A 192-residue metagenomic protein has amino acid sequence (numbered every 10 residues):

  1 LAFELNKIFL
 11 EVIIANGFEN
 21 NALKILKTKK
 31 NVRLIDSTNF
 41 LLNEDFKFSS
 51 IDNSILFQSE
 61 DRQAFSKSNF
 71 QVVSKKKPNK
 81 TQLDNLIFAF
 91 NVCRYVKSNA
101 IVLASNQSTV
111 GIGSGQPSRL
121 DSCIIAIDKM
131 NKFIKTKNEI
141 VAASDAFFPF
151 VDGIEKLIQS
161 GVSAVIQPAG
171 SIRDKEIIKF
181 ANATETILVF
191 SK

Functional and structural regions predicted by a protein language model:
L1-K192: ATP-dependent carboxylate/acyl-activation modules
